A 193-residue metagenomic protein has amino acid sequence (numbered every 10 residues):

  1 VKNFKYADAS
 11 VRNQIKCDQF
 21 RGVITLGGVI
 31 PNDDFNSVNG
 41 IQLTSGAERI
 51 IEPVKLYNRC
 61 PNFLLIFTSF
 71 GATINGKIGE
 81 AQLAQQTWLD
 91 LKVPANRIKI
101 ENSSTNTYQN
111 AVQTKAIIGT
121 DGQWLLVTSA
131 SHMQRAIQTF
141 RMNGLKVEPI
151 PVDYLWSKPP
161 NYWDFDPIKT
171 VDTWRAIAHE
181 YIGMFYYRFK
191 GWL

Functional and structural regions predicted by a protein language model:
V1-I168: A structural signal for short, hydrophobic/glycine-enriched beta-strand patches
N3, W174-L193: A transmembrane-helix-recognition feature enriched in membrane-embedded lipid enzymes and envelope glyco-/phospholipid
